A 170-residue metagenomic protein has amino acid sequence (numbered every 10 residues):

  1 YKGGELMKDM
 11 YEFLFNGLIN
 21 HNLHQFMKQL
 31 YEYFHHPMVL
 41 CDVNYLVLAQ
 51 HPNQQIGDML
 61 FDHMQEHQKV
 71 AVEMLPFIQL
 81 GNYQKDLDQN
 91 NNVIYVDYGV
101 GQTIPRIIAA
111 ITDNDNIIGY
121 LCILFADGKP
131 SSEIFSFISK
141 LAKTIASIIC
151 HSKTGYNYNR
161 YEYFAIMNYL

Functional and structural regions predicted by a protein language model:
G3-L170: Hydrophobic, helix-rich cores of sensory/ligand-binding and other regulatory modules that couple small-molecule
